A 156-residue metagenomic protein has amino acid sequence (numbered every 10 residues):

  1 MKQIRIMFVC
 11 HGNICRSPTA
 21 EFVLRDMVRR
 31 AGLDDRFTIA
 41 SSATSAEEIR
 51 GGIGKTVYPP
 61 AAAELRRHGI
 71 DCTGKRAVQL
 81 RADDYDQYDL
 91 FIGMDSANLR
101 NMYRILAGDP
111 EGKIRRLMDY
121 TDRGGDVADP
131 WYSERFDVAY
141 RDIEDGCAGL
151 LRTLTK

Functional and structural regions predicted by a protein language model:
M1-K156: Short polar/charged helix/loop
